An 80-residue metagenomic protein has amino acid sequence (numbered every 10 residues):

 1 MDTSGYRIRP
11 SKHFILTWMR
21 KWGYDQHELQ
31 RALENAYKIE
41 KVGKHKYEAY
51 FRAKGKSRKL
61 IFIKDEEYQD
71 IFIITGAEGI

Functional and structural regions predicted by a protein language model:
M1-I80: Ribonuclease/tRNase effector modules and their secretory precursors
